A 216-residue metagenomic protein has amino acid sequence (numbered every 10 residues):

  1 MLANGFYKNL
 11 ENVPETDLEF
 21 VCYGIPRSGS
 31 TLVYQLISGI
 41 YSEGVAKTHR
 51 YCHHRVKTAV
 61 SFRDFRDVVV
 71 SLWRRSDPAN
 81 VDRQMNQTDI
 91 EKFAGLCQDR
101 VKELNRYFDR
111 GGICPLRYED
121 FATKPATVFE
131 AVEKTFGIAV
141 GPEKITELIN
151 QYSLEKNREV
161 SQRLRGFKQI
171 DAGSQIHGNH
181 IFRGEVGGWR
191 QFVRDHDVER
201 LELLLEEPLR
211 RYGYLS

Functional and structural regions predicted by a protein language model:
M1-E19, W73, I138-S216: PAPS-dependent sulfotransferases, especially Golgi type II membrane carbohydrate sulfotransferases
M1-V60, F65, L72-S76: PAPS-dependent sulfotransferase catalytic core
Y23, L116-D120, W189-R190: Short, well-ordered beta-strand elements within core beta-sheets of diverse protein domains
S28, L32, T123-T127, H196 (+1 more regions): Generic recognition of stable, solvent-exposed alpha-helical segments in well-folded globular domains
G39, K134-T135, R211: Residues at alpha-helix termini
G44, A79, L209-R210: A short hydrophobic/aromatic micro-motif that marks alpha-helical segments and, especially, helix-coil
R50-N150, L154-I176, E206: PAPS-dependent sulfotransferase catalytic domain
